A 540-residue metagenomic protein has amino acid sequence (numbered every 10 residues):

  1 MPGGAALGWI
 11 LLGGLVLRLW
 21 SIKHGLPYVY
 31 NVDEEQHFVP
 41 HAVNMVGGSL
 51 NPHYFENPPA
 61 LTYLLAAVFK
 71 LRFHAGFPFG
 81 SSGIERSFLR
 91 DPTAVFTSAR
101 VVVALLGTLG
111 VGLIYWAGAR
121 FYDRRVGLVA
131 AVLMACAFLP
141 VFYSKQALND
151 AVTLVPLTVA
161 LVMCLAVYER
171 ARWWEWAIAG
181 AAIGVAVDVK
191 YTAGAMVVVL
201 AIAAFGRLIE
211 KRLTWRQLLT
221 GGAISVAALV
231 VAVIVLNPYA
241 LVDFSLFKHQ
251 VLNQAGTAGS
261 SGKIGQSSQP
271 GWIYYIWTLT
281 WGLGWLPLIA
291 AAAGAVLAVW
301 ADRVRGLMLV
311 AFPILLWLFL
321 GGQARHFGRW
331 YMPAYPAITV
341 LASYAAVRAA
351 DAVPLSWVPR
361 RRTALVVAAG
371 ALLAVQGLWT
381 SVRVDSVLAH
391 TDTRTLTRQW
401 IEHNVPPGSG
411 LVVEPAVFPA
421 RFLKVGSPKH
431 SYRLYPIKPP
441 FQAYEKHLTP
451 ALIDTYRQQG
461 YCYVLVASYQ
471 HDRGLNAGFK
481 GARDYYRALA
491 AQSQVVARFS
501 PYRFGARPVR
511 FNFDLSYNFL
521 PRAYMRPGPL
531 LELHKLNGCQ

Functional and structural regions predicted by a protein language model:
M1, A119-F121, R125, A160-W176 (+4 more regions): Membrane-interface transmembrane helices that cradle and orient dolichyl/undecaprenyl
M1-W20, L109-G112, A119-F121, L128-V129 (+4 more regions): Start-transfer (signal-anchor) and selected internal transmembrane alpha helices of multi-pass inner/ER membrane
G8, V198, A223-A227, V231 (+2 more regions): Signature aromatic-anchored transmembrane alpha helix within multi-pass, membrane-resident enzymes that catalyze glycan
L11-L17, A130-A135, V162, I183 (+1 more regions): Short helix- or helix-capping micro-motifs that position conserved polar/aromatic residues at function-defining sites
L17-W20, H41, Y63-L64, V185 (+7 more regions): Transmembrane-lumen/periplasm boundary regions of multi-pass, lipid-linked membrane glycan transferases
L19, K23, P27, Y239-L241 (+3 more regions): Catalytic lumenal/periplasmic loop and adjoining terminal transmembrane helix of membrane glycan-assembly enzymes
L89-T93, T97, V101-Y122, V159 (+1 more regions): Transmembrane-helix motifs of polytopic, lipid-linked glycan transferases
Y143-S144, D150-T153, A186, Y191 (+5 more regions): Hydrophobic/aromatic-rich transmembrane helices and adjacent perimembrane loops
